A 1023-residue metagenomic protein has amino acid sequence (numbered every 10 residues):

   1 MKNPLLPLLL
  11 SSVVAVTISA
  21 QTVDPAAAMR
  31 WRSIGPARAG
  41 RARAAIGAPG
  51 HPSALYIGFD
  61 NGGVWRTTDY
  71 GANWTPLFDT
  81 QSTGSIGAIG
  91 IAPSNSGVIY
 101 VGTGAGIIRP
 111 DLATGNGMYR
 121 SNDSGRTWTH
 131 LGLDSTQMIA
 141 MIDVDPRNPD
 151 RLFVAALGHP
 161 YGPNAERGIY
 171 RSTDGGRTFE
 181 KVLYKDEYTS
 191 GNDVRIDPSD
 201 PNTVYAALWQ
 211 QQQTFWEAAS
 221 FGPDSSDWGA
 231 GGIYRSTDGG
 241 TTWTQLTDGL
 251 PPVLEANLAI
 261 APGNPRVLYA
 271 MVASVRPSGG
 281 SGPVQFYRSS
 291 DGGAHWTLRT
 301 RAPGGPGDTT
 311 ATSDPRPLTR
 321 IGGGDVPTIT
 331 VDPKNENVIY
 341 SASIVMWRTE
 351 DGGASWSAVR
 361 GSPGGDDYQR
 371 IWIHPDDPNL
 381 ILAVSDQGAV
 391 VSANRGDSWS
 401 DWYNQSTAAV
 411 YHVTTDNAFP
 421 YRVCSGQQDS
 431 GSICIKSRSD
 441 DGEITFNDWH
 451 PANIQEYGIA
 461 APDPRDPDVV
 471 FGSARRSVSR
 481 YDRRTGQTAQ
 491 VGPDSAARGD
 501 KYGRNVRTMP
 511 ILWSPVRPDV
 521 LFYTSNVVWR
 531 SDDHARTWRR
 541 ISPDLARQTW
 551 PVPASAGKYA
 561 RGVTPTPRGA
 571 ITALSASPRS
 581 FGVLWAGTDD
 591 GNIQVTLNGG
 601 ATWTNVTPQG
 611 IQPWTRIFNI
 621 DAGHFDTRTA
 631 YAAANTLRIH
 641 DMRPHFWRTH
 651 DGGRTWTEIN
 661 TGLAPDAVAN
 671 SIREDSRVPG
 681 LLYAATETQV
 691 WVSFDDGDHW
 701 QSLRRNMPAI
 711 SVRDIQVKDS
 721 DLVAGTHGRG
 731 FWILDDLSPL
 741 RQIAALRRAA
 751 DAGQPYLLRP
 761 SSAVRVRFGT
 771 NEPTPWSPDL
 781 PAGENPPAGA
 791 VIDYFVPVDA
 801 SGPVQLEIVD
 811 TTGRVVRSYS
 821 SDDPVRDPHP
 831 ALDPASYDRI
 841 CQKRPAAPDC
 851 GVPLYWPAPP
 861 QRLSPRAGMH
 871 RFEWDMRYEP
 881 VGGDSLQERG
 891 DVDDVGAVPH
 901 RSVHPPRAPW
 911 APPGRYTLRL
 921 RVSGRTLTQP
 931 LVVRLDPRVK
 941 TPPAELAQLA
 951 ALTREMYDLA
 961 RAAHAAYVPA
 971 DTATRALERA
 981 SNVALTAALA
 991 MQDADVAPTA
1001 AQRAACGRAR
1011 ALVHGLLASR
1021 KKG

Functional and structural regions predicted by a protein language model:
P7-T17: Bacterial N-terminal signal peptides
Q21-L780, P787-A790, P824, A831-D838: Beta-propeller blade termini and top-face loops
S479-R480, I792-D793, A800-S818, R915-R919: Beta-strand-rich binding/interaction modules
P739-F768, P930-A962: Low-complexity, Pro/Ser/Thr- and charge-rich linker/hinge segments at domain boundaries
T770-Q805, V809, A867-E873, T953 (+1 more regions): Contiguous beta-strand segments within globular domains
V815-P909: Glycine-centered tight-turn motifs at strand-turn-strand junctions
P880-G883, R921-Q929: Short acidic/polar inter-strand loop motif in beta-rich domains
L931, H964-G1023: Mature extracytoplasmic or organellar-lumen-exposed domains after removal of signal/transit peptides
